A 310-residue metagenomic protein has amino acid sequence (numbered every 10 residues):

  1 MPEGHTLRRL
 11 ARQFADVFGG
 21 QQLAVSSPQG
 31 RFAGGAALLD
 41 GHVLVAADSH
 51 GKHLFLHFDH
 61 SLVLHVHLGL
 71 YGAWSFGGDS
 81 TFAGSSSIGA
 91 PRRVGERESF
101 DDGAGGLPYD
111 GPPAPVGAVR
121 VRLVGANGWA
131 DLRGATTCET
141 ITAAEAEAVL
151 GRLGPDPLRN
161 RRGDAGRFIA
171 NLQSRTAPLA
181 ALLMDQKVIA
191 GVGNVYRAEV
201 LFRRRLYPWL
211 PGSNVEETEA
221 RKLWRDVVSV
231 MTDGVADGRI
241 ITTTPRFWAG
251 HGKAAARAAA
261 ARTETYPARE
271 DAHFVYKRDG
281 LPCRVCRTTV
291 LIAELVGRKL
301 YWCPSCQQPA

Functional and structural regions predicted by a protein language model:
M1-G35, D40-H42: Extreme N-terminus nucleophile/cap motif
L23-G35, N171-A310: Basic, nucleic-acid-binding surfaces and adjacent catalytic neighborhoods in DNA/RNA-processing proteins
G35-G41, F100-L107, T263-T265: Short Pro/Gly-enriched beta-strand edge/turn motifs at strand-loop
H42-S49: Short, structured active-site "lid" loops
D48, H57, R122-V124, R284 (+1 more regions): Well-ordered beta-strand positions
D59-S61, G125-N127, R269: Glycine-centered tight beta-turn/hairpin loop motif at sheet-sheet or coil-to-beta transitions
L64-R203, P211, L223: Phosphate/anion-contacting hairpin/loop surfaces
